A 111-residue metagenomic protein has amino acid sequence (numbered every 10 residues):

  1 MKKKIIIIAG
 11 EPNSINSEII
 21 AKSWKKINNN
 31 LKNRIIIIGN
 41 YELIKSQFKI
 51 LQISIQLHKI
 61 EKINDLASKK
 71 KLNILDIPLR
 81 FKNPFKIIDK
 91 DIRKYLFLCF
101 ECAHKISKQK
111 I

Functional and structural regions predicted by a protein language model:
M1-I111: Contiguous, glycine/small-aliphatic-enriched amphipathic segments in soluble metabolic enzymes
